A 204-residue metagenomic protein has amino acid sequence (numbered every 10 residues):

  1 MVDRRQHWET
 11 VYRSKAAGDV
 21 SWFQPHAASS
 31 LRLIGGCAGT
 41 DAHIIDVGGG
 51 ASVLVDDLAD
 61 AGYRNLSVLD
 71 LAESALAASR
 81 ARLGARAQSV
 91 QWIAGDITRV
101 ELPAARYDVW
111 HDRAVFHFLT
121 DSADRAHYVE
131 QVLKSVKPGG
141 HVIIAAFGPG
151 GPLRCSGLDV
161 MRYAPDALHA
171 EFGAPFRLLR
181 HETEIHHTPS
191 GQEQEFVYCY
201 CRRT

Functional and structural regions predicted by a protein language model:
M1-A105, L119-T204: Class I (Rossmann-like) S-adenosyl-L-methionine-dependent methyltransferase catalytic domain, capturing the SAM-binding
D108: Conserved acidic residues
H111: A conserved beta-strand element that flanks and buttresses the S-adenosyl-L-methionine
A114-F118: Short catalytic micro-motifs in class I SAM-dependent methyltransferases
